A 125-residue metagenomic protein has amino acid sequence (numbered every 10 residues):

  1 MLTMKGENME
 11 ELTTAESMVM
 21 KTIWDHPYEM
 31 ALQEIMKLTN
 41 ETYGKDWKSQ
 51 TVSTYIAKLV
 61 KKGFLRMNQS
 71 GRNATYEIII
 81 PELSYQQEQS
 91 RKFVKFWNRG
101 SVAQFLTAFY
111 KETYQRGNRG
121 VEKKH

Functional and structural regions predicted by a protein language model:
M1-E29: Short alpha-helical segments that sit at the start of domains
E29-T39: Short acidic, hydrophobic short linear motifs in intrinsically disordered regions
K37-W47: Short helix-coil junctions and helix-kink-helix linkers
Q50: Key DNA-contact positions within bacterial/archaeal DNA-binding proteins
S53-A57: Short, hydrophobic-biased segments on the C-terminal half of alpha helices that form "recognition helices"
V60-S70: A short, conserved structural fragment
S70-Q89: Short, cationic-aromatic polyanion-contact patches
E88-H125: Amphipathic alpha-helical dimerization/coiled-coil segments that flank or bridge DNA-binding/regulatory modules
